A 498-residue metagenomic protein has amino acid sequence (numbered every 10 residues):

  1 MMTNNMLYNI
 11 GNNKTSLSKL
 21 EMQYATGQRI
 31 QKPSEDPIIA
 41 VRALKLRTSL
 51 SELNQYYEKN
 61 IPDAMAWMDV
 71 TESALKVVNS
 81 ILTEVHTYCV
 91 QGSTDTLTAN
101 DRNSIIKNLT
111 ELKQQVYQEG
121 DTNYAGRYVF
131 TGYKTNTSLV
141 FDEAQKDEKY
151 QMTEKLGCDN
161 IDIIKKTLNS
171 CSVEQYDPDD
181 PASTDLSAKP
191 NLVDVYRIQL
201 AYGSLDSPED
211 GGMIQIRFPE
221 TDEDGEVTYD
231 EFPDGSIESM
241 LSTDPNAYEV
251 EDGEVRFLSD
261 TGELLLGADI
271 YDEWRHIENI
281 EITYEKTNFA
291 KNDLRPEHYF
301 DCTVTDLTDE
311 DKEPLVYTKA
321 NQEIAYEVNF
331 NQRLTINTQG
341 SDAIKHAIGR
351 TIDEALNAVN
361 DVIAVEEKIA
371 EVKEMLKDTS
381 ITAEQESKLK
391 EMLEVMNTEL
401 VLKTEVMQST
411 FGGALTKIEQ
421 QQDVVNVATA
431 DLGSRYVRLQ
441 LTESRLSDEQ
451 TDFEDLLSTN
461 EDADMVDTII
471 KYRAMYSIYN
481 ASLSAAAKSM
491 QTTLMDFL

Functional and structural regions predicted by a protein language model:
M1-A144, V401-L498: Amphipathic alpha-helical polymerization modules
I10, L17, E21-Y24, Q28 (+4 more regions): Polar, low-complexity export/assembly segments characteristic of proteins that are secreted or assemble on the cell
K45, E52, V129, Q215 (+4 more regions): Generic structural signal for residues positioned in beta-strands
L46, S80-T83, S239, D244-A247 (+3 more regions): Amphipathic repeat-derived elements
P62, A125-F130, D177-A182, S187 (+6 more regions): Broad hydrophobic/π-residue packing in well-ordered secondary structure
S138-E251, A290-L307: Extended beta-strand solenoid/passenger and fiber regions
V250-E251, A320, K471: Short, small/polar residue-rich loop motifs at catalytic or cofactor-binding pockets
